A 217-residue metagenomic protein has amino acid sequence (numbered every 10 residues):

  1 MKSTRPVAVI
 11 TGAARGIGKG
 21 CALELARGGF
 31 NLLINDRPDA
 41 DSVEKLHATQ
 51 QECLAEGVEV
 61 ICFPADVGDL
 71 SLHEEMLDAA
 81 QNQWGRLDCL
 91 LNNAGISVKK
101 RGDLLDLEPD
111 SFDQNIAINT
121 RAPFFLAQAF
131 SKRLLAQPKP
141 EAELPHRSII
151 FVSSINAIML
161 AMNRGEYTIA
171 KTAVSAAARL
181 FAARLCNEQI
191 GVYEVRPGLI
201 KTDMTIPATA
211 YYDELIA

Functional and structural regions predicted by a protein language model:
K2-L33: Canonical Rossmann dinucleotide-binding motif of NAD(H)/NADP(H)-dependent dehydrogenases/reductases, specifically
L25, R86, S175, L185-I200: Conserved Rossmann-fold SDR core element
F30-L46: Conserved glycine-rich Rossmann-like NAD(P)H-binding loop of the short-chain dehydrogenase/reductase
R101-L104, E108-D113, L215: Substrate-binding pocket helix/loop in short-chain dehydrogenase/reductase
A127, A170, A178: Active-site helix of classical SDR
K132, A183-R184: Alpha-helical segment proximal to the catalytic Tyr-Lys
S154: Residue(s) in the substrate-gating loop at a strand-loop-helix junction that position the organic substrate next
